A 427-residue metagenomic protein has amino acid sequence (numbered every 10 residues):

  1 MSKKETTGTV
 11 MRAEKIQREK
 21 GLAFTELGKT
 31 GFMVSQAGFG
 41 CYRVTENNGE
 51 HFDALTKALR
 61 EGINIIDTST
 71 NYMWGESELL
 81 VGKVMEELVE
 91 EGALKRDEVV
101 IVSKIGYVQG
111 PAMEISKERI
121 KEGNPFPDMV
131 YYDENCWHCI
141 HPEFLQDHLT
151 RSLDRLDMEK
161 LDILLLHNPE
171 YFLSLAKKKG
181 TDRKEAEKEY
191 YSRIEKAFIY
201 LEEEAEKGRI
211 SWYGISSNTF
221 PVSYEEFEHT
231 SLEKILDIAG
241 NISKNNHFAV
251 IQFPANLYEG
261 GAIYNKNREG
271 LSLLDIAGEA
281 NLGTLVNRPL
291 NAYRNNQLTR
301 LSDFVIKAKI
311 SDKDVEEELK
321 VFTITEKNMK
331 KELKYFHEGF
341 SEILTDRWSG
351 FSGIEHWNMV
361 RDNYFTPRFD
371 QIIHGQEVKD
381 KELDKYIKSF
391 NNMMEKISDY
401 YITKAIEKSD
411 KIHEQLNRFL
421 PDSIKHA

Functional and structural regions predicted by a protein language model:
M1-K121, P127-D133, E143-Q146, T150 (+6 more regions): N-terminal binding-site loop/beta-alpha segment at the start of enzyme catalytic domains that lines or forms
E5-I16, W74, P169-A427: Beta/alpha (TIM)-barrel catalytic core signal, keyed to glycine-rich beta->alpha loops juxtaposed to Asp/Glu that bind
A37, I66, L161-L164, Y213 (+1 more regions): Hydrophobic residues within beta-strands of alpha/beta enzymes
G40, S69, L164-H167, S216 (+1 more regions): Conserved residues at the C-terminal ends of beta-strands
I63, M158-L161, I210, F248: A structural motif
V100-V102, D162-L166, W212-N218: Outer-envelope exported proteins of Gram-negative bacteria
L145-L164, G240-I242: CE4/NodB-like, metal-dependent polysaccharide N-deacetylase domain that modifies extracellular/periplasmic N-acetylated
